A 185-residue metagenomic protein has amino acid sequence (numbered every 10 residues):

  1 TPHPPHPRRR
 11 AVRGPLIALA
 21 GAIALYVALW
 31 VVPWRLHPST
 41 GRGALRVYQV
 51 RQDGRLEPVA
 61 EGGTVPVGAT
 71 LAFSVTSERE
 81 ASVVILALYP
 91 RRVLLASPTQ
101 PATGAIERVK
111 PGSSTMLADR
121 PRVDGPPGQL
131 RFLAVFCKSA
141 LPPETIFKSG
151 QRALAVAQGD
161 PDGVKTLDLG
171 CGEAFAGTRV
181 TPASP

Functional and structural regions predicted by a protein language model:
T1-H3, V12-G41: Single-pass transmembrane signal-anchor helices and their membrane-water interface zones
H6-R8: Membrane engagement elements in two modes
A20-I23, L29, P33, Q49 (+3 more regions): Generic low-complexity, intrinsically disordered sequence content enriched in small uncharged/hydrophobic residues
R35-D53: Proline/serine/threonine-rich low-complexity linkers at boundaries of modular beta-sandwich domains
R46, Q52, P58, G68-A69: Mixed-charge, polar/low-complexity N-terminal
L56, G62, V67, F73-P185: Extracellular C-terminal loop/segment signatures of secreted glycoproteins
